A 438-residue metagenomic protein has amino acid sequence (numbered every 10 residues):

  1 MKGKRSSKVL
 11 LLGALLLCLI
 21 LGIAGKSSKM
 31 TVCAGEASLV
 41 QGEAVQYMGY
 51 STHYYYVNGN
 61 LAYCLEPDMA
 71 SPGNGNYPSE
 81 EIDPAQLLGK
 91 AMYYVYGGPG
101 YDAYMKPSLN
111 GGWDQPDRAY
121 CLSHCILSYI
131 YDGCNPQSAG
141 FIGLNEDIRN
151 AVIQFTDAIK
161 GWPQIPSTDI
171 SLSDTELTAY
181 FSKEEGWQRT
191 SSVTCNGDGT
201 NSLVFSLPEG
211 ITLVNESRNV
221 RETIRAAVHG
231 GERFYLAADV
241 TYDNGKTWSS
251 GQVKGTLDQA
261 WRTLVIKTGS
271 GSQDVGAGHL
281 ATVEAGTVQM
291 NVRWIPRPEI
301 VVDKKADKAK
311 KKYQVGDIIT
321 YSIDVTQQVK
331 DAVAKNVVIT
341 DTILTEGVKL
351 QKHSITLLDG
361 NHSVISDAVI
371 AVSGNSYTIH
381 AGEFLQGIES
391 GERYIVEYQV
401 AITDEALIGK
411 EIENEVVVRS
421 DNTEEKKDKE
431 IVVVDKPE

Functional and structural regions predicted by a protein language model:
M1-R5: N-terminal secretory signal peptides that target proteins for export/translocation
S7-S27: Sec-dependent N-terminal signal peptides of Gram-positive bacterial secreted proteins and lipoproteins
G25, G35-E36, E43, K427-D428 (+1 more regions): Extreme N-terminal export signal peptides that direct proteins to the secretory pathway
M30-Q164: Short, surface-exposed polybasic-aromatic patches that bind anionic ligands, especially phosphate groups
E43-A62, L177-V193, K305-V329, I339: Extracellular/luminal Pro/Thr/Ser-rich low-complexity repeat and linker "mucin-like" segments that act as
G49-V57, Y63-L65, S191-V193, I224-V240 (+1 more regions): Generic recognition of long tandem-repeat/solenoid scaffolds
C134-R297: Acidic/charged, solvent-exposed loop-and-adjacent secondary-structure segments enriched in E/D, K/R, S/T, and G/P
R297-E438: Exported/extracytosolic protein signature
